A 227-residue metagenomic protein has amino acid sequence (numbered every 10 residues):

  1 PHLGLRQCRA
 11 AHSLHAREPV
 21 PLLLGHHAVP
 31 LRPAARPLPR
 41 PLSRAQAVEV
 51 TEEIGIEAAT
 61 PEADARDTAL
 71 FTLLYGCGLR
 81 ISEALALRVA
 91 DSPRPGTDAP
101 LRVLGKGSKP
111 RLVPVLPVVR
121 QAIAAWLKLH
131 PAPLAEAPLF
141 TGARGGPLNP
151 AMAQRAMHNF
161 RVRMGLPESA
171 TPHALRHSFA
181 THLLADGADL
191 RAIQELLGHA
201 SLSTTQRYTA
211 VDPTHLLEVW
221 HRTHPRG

Functional and structural regions predicted by a protein language model:
P1-G227: Conserved catalytic core of the tyrosine transesterase superfamily
